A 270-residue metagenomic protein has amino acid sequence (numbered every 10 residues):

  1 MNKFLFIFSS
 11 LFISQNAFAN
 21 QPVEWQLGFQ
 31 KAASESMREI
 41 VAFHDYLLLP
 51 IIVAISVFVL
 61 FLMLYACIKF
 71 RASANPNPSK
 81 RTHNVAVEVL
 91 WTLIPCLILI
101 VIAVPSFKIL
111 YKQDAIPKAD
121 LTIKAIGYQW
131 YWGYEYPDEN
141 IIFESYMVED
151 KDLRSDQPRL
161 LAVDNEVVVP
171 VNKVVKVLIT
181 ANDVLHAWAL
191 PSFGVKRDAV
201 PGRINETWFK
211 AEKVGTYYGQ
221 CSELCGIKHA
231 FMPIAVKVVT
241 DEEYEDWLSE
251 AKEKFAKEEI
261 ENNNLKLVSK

Functional and structural regions predicted by a protein language model:
M1-N20: N-terminal secretory/membrane targeting signals
F12-I13, L62, I98, P105: Alpha-helical transmembrane segments and their juxtamembrane interfaces
N20-L47, I68-K270: Non-transmembrane, membrane-proximal soluble domains of secreted or membrane proteins
H44-V57: Alpha-helical transmembrane segments
V57-F70: Alpha-helical transmembrane segments
